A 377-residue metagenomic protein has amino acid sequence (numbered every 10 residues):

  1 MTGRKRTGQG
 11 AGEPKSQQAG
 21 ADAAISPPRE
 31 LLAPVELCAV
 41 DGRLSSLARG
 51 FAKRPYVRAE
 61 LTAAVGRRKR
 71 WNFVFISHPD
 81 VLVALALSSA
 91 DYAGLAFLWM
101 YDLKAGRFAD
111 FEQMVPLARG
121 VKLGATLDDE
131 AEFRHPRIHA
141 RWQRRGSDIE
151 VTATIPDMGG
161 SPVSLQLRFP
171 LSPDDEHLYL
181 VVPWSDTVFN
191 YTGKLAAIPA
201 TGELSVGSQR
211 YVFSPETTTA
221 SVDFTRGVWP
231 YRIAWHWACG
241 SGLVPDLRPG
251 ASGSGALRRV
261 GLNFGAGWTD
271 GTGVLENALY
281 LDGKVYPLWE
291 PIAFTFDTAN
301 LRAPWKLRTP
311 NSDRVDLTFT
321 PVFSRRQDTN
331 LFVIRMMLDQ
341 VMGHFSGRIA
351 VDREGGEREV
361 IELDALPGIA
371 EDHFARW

Functional and structural regions predicted by a protein language model:
T2-W377: Structured soluble/peripheral alpha/beta segments that form catalytic or ligand/cofactor-binding pockets
